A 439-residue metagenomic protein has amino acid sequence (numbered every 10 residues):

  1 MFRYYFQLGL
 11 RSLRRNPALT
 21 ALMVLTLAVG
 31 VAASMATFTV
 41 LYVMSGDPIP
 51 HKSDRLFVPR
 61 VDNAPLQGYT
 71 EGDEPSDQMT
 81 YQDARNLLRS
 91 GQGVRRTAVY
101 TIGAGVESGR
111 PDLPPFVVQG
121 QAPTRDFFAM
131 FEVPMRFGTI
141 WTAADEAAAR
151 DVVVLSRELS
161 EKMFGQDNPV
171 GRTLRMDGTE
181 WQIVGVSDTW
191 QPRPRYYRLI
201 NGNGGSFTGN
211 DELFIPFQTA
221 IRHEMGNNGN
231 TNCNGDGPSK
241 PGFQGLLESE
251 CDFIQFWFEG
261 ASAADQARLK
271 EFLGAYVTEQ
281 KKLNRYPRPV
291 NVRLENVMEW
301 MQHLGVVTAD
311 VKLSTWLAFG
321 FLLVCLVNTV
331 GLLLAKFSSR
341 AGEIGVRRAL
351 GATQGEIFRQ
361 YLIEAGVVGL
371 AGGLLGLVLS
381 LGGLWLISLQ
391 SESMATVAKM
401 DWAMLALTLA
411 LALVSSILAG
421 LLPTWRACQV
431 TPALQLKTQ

Functional and structural regions predicted by a protein language model:
M1-Y4, R11, R15, L19 (+3 more regions): Membrane-helix entry/capping segments
L13-N16, M35, M44, P59-V61 (+13 more regions): Generic structural signal for small/hydrophobic residues in well-ordered secondary structure, especially within
N16-P50: Short, strongly hydrophobic transmembrane alpha-helices
A21, V327, L334, E343-S388 (+3 more regions): Transmembrane alpha-helical interface segments in multi-pass membrane proteins
A33, L407-Q439: C-terminal membrane-exit region of the final transmembrane helix in multipass inner-membrane proteins
F38-M163, D167, M176-Q182, P192-R195 (+2 more regions): Structured, solvent-exposed hinge/loop segments at the ends of secondary-structure elements
D126-I140, D151-G305: Mid-to-C-terminal secondary-structure elements that act as membrane-proximal/extracytoplasmic interface segments
K312-L332, L379: Internal alpha-helical transmembrane segments of multipass membrane proteins, especially hydrophobic lipid-embedded
